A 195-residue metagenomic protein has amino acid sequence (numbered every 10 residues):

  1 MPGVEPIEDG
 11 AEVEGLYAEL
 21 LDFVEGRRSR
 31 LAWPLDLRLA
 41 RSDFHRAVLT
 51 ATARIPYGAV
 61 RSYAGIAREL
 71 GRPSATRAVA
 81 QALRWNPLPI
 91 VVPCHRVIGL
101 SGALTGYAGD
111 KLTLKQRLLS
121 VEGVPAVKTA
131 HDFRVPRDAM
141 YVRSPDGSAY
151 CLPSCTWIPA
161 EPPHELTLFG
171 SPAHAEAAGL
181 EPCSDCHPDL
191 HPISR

Functional and structural regions predicted by a protein language model:
M1-S74, V121-R195: Basic nucleic-acid-binding alpha-helical/helix-turn surface characteristic of O6-alkylguanine DNA
T52, C94-H95, L118: Structural signal for hydrophobic
S74-P89: Regulatory, non-catalytic segments
N86, K111, L190-I193: The DNA-recognition helices of helix-turn-helix-type DNA-binding domains
I90-L100: Short Lys/Arg-enriched helix C-cap and helix-to-coil transition segments that create basic nucleic-acid-contact patches
T105-A108: Cysteine-nucleophile active-site neighborhood
K111-V124: Glycine-biased, small-residue-rich flexible motifs in mid-sequence functional cores and linkers
